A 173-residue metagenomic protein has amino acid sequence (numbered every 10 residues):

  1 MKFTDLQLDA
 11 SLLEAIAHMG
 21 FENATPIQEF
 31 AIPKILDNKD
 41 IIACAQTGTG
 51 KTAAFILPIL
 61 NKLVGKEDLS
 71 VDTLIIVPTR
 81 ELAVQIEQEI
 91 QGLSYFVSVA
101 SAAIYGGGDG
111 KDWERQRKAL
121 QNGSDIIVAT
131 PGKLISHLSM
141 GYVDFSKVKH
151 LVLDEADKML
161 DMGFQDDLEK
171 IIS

Functional and structural regions predicted by a protein language model:
M1-C44, D154: Conserved pre-motif I regulatory segment
D5, S11-E14, H18, D68-S139 (+1 more regions): Conserved nucleic-acid-binding Ia/Ib motif block in the N-terminal RecA-like helicase ATPase lobe
E29-I41, T52-D68, E89-L93, I135 (+2 more regions): Walker A/P-loop NTP-binding motif
K34-I35, A119, V143: Conserved alpha-helical segment in the helical subdomain of ABC-type ATPase nucleotide-binding domains
A45-T49: The conserved Walker
G50-A53, R80: Walker A/P-loop
L138-S173: SF2 helicase catalytic motif II
